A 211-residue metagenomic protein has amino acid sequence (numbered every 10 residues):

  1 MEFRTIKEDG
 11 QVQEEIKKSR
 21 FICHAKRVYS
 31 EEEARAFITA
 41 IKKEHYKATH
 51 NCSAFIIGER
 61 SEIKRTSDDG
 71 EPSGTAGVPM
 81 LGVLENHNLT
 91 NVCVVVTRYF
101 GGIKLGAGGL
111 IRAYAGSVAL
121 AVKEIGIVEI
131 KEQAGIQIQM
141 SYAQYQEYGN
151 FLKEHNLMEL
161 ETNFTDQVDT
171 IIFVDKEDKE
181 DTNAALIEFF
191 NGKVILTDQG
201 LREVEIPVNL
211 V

Functional and structural regions predicted by a protein language model:
M1-G74, K179, I195-I206, V211: C-terminal regulatory domains involved in ligand/effector binding and gene-expression control
H24-R27, G135-M140, V168-V174, L186: Short cationic amphipathic helices and targeting signals
K42, L84-E85, A115, A119-G126 (+3 more regions): Signal for well-folded cores of large energy- and translation-related assemblies
H45-A48, H155-L160, I187-I195: A common structural junction motif
A76-E124: Active-site beta-strand/loop microenvironment that shapes enzyme catalytic pockets
G126-Y142: Short glycine-/aliphatic-rich beta-strand segments at the starts of folded cytosolic domains
Q139-L157: Short amphipathic alpha-helix segments
I172, D178-D181: Terminal, non-globular segments
